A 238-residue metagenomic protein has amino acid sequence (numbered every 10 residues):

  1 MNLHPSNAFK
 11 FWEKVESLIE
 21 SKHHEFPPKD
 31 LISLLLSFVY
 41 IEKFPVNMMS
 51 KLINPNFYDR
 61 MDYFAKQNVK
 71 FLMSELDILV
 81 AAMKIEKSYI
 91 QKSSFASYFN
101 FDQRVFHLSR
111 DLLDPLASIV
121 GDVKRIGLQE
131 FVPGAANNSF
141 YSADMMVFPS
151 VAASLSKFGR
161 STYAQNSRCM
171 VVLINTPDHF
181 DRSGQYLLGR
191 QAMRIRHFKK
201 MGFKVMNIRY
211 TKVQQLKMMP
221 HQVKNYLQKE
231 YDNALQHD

Functional and structural regions predicted by a protein language model:
M1-D238: Eukaryotic RNA-binding helical-repeat scaffolds
